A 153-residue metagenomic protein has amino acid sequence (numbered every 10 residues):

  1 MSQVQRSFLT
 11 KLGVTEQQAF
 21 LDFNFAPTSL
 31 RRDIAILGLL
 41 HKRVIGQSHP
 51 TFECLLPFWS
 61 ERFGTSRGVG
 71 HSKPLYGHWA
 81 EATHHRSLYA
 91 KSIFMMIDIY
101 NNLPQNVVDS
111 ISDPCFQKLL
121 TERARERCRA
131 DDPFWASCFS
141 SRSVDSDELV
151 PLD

Functional and structural regions predicted by a protein language model:
M1-D153: Hydrophobic/basic alpha-helical segments
